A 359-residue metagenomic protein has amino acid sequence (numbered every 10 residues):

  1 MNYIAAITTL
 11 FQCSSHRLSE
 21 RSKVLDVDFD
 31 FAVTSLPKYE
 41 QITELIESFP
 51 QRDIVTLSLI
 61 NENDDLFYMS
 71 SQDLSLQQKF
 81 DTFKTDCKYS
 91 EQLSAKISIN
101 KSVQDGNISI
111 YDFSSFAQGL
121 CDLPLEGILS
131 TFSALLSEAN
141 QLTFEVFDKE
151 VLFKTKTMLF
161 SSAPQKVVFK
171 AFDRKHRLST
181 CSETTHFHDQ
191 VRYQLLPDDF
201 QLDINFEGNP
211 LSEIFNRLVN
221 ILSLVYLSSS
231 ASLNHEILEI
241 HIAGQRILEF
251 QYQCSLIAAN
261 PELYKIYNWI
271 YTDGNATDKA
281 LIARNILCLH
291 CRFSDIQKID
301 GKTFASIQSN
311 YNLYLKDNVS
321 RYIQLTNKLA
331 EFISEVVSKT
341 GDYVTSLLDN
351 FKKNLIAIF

Functional and structural regions predicted by a protein language model:
M1-F172: Long, contiguous, compositionally biased segments that the model treats as domain-scale units
I7-L10, S14, Y39-F49, F200-Q201 (+2 more regions): Generic hydrophobic, helix-prone segments enriched in Leu/Val/Ile
S94-D295: Extended, non-transmembrane interaction/recognition domains
W269, N310, Y314, L347: Residues that form generic nucleotide/phosphate-binding pockets
I282-Y322: Short, non-transmembrane cytosolic segments of multipass membrane proteins
L325-F359: Transmembrane alpha-helical segments and their cytosolic interface motifs in multi-pass membrane proteins
